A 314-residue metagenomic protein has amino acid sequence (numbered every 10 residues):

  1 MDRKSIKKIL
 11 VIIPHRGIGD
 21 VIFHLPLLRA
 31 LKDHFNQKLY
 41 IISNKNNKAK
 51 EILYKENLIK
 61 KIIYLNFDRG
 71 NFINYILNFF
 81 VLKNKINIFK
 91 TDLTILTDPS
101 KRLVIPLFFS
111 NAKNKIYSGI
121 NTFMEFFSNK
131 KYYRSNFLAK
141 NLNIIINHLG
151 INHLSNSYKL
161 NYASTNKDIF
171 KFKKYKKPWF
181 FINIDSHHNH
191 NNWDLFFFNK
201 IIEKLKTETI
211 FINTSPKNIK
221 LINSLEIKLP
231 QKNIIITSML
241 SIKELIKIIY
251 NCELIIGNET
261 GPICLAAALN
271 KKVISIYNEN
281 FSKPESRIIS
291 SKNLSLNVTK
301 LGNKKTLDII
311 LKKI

Functional and structural regions predicted by a protein language model:
D2-G17, I182: Nucleotide-activated donor-dependent transferases that construct or modify glycoconjugates
V11-I12, L160-L221, M239, F281: Active-site donor-nucleotide binding/catalytic segment of nucleotide-sugar enzymes
I13-H15, K38-I73, N293-L296: Conserved nucleotide-sugar phosphate-binding/catalytic loop shared by glycosyltransferases and other
V21-K32, N46-E51, I201: Short amphipathic alpha-helix
K55, Y117-F123, Y132-S135, I236 (+1 more regions): Nucleotide-sugar donor-binding patch of glycosyltransferase catalytic domains
I63-K159, W179-I184, N280-K283, N293: Conserved nucleotide-diphosphate donor binding/catalytic pocket of glycan-assembly enzymes
F80, F197-I274: Donor-binding and catalytic core of enzymes assembling or modifying cell-surface/extracellular glycoconjugates
